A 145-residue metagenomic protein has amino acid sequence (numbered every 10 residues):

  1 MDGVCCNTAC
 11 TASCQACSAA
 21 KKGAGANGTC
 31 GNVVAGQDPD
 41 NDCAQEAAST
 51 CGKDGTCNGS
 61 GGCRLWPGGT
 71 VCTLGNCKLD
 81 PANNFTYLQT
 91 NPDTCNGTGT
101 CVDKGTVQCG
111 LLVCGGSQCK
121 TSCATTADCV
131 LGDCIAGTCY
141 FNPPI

Functional and structural regions predicted by a protein language model:
M1-I145: Cysteine-rich modules of extracellular adhesion/ECM and protease-associated proteins
